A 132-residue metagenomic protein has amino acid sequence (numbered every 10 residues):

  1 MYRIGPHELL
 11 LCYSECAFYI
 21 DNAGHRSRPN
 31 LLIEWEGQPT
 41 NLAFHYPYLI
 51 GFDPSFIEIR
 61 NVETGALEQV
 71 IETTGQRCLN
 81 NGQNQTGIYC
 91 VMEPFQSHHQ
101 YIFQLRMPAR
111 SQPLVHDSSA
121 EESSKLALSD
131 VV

Functional and structural regions predicted by a protein language model:
M1-Y19, N41-D53, E58-I59, R77-Q104 (+1 more regions): Short beta-strand elements that form the blades of beta-propeller/WD-repeat-like and other beta-sheet-rich scaffold
M1-Y2, S27-N41: Beta-propeller and closely related beta-pinwheel folds
Y13-I33, P54-Q76, H98-L126: Surface-exposed loop/turn elements that mediate protein-protein interactions on large endomembrane-trafficking
